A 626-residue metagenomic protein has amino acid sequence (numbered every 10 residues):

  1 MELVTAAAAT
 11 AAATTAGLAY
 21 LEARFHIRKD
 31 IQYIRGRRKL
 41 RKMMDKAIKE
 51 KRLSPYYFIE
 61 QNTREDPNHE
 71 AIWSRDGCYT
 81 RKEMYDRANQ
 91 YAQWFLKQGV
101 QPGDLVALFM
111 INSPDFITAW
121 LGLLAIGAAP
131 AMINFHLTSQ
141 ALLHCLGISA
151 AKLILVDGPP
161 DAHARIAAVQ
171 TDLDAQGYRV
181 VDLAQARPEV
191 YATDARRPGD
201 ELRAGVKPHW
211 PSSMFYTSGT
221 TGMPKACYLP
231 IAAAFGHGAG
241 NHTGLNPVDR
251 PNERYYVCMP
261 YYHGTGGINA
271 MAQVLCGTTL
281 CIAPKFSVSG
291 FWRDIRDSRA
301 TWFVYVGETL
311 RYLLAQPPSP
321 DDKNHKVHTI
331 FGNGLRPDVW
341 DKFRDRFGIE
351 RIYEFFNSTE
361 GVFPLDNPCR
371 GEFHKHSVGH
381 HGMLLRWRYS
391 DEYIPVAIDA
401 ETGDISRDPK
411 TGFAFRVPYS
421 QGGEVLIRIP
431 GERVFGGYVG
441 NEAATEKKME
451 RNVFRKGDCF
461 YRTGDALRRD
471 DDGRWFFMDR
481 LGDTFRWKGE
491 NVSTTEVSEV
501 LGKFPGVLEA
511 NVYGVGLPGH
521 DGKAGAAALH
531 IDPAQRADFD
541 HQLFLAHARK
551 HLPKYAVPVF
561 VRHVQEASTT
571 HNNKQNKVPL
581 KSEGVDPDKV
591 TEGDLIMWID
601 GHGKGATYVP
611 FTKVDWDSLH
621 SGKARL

Functional and structural regions predicted by a protein language model:
A47-K51, Y56, N68-L121, T138-L143 (+2 more regions): Conserved AMP-binding/adenylate-forming core of the ANL superfamily
P67, D182, T193-Y216, M223 (+1 more regions): Conserved pre-ATP/AMP-binding loop-to-beta segment of ANL
T80-K82, R203-G205, S212-G236: Conserved AMP-binding A3 loop
Y85-Y91, P208, C227-P247, C258 (+1 more regions): Conserved structural elements of the adenylate-forming
L137, H144, E424-C459, G464-A556 (+1 more regions): AMP-binding/adenylate-forming catalytic core of the ANL superfamily
F235-R254, Y262-T301: Conserved AMP-binding/adenylation subdomain of ANL enzymes
L275, A300-V306, L314-A400, F435: Gly/Ser/Thr-rich phosphate-binding loop
N511-P518, A526-D532, H541-L626: Conserved C-terminal "lid"/linker of ANL adenylate-forming enzymes
